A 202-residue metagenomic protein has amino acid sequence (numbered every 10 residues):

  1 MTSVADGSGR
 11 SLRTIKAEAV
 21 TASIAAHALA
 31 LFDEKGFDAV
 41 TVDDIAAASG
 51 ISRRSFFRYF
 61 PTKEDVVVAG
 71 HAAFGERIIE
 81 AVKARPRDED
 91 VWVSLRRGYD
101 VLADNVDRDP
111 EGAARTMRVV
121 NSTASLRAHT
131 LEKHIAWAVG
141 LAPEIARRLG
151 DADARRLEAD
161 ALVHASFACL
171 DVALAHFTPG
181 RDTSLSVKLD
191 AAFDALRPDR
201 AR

Functional and structural regions predicted by a protein language model:
M1-G7, P143, R147, P179-R202: C-terminal peripheral helix-coil segments that are non-catalytic and often amphipathic
M1-K35, A39-I51, V68, R77: Basic, helix-initiating cap at the start of DNA-binding domains
V20, G70, F74, Y99 (+2 more regions): Hydrophobic/aromatic residues within well-ordered alpha-helical segments
I51-F60: Short hydrophobic/aromatic patch on the recognition helix
E76-T116: Hydrophobic alpha-helical connector segments
V106, R148, A173-G180: Secondary-structure edge/capping motif, primarily at the C-terminal ends of alpha-helices and the immediately following
E111-V139, D151-A152: Short secondary-structure transition hinges
L149-A165: All-alpha amphipathic helical-bundle segments outside canonical DNA-binding/catalytic cores that form hydrophobic
